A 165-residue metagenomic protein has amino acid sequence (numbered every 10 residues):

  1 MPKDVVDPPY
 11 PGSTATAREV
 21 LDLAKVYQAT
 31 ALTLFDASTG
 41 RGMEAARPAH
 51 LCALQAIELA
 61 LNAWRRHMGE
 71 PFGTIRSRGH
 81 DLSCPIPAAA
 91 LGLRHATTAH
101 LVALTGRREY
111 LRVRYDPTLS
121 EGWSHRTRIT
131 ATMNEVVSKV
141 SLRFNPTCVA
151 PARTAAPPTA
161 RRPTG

Functional and structural regions predicted by a protein language model:
M1-Q28, L32, G69-G165: Long, charged low-complexity segments
E19, V26, E44, P48-L51: An amphipathic alpha-helix/helix-turn recognition signal
L32-R47: Helix-loop segments that flank and shape redox-cofactor active sites
A46-R66: Short, hydrophobic, well-ordered secondary-structure elements
